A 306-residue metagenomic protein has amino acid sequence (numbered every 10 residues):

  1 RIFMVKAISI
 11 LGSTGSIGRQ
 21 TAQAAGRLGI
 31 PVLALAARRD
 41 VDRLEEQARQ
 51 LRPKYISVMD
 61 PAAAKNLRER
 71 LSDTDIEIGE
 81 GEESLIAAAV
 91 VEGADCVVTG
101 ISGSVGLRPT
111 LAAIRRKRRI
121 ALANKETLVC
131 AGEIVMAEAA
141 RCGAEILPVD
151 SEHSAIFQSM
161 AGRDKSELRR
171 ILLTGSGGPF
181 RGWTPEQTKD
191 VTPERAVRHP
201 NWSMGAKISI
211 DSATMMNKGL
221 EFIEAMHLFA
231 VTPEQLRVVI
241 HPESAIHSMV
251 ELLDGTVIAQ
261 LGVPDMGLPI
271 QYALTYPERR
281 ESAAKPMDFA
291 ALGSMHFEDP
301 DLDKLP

Functional and structural regions predicted by a protein language model:
F3-P306: Catalytic, metal-anchored helix/loop core of enzyme active sites in primary metabolism
